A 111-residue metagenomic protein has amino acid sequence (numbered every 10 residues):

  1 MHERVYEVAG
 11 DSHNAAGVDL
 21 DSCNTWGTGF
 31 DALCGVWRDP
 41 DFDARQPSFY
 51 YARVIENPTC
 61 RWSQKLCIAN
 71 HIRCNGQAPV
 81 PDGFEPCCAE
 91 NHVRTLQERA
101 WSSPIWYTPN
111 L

Functional and structural regions predicted by a protein language model:
M1-L111: C-terminal functional module detector
